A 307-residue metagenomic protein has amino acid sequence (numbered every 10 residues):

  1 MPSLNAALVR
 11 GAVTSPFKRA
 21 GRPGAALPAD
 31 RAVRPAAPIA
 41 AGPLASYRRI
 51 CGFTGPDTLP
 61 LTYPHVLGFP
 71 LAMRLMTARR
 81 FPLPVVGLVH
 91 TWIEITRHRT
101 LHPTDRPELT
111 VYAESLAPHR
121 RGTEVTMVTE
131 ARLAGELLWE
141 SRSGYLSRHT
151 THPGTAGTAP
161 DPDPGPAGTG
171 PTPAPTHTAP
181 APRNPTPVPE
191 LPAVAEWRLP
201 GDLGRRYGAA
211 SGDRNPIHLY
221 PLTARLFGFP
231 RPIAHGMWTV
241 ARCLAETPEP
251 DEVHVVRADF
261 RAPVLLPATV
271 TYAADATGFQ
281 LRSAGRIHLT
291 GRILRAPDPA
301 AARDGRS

Functional and structural regions predicted by a protein language model:
M1-K18, R22, L71-M73, T91-L199 (+2 more regions): HotDog/MaoC-like acyl-thioester-processing domains
M1-W92, H177, P185, P189-P250: Hot-dog-fold acyl-thioester-processing enzymes
C243-T271: A conserved acidic, glycine/proline-rich C-terminal tail/linker
